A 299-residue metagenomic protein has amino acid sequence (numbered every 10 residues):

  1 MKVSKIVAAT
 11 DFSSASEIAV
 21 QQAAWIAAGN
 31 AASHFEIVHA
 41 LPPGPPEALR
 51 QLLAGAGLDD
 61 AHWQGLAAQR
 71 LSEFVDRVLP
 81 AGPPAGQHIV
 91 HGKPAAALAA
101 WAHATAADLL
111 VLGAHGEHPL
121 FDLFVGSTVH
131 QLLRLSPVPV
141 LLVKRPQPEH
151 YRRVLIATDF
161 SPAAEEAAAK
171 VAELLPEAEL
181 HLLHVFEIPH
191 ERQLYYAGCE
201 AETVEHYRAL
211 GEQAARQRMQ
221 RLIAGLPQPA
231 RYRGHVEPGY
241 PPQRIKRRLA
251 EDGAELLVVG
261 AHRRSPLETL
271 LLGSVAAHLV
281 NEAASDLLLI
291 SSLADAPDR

Functional and structural regions predicted by a protein language model:
M1-A56, R153-E202, E282: Small/aliphatic-rich secondary-structure junction motif
M1-K2, Q22-W25, H34-E36, P42 (+6 more regions): Structural beta-alpha unit
K2-S4, A28-G29, A95-P148, R248-R299: Gly/Ser-rich helix-loop-strand patches that form or flank binding pockets for ribonucleotide-derived cofactors
D11, V90, G116, P146 (+3 more regions): Structured loop/turn residues at secondary-structure junctions
S16, P45, A85, L120-F121 (+4 more regions): Glycine/Thr-rich phosphate-binding loops of Rossmann-like dinucleotide-binding domains
N30-A31, G82, S136, L175-A178 (+3 more regions): A structural signal for short coil/turn segments at secondary-structure junctions
A56-Q69, A201-A214: A short acidic, glycine-rich active-site loop that binds or catalyzes chemistry on phosphate/adenosine moieties
D76, H130, A169, Q220 (+2 more regions): Active-site phosphate/pyrophosphate- and oxyanion-stabilizing loops and adjacent acidic/basic residues in soluble
